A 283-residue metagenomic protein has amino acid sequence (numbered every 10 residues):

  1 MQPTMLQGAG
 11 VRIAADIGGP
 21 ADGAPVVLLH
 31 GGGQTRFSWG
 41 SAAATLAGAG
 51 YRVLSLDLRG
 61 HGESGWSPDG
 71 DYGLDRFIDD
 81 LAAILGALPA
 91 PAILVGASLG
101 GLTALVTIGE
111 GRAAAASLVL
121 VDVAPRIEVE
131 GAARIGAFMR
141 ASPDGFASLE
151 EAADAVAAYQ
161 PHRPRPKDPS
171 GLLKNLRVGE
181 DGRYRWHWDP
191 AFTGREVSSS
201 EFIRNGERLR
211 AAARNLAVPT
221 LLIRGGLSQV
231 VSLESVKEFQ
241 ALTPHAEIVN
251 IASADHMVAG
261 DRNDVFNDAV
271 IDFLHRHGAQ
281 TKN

Functional and structural regions predicted by a protein language model:
G8-G18: A short loop-to-beta-strand scaffold at the N-terminal edge of the catalytic core in hydrolase folds
V11, A43, G48, L54 (+2 more regions): Active-site loop/oxyanion-hole signature of alpha/beta-hydrolase fold enzymes
I17-E63: Conserved HGGG/HGGXW glycine-rich cap/lid loop of the alpha/beta-hydrolase fold
A90-V129: Conserved hydrolase catalytic core segment
A116-E150: Flexible "cap/lid" loop of the alpha/beta hydrolase fold
A147-S198, I203: Conserved alpha/beta-hydrolase catalytic His-Asp/Glu region
E180-A241, E247-N250: Conserved serine/cysteine hydrolase catalytic core
A254-N267: Catalytic histidine-centered segment of alpha/beta-hydrolase-like enzymes
